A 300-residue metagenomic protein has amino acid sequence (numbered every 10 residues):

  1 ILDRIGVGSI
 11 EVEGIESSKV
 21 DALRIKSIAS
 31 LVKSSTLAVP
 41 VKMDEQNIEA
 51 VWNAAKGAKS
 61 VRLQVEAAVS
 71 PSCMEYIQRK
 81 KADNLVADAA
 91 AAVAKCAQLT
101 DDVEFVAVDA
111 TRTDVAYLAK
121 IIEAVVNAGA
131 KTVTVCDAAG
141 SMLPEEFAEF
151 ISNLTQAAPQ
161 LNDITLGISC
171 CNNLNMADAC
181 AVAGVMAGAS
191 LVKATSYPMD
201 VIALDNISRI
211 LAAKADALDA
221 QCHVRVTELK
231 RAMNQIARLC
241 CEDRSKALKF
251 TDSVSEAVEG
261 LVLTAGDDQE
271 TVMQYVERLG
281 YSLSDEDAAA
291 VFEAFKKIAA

Functional and structural regions predicted by a protein language model:
I1-D3, R209, A215-A300: A mid-to-C-terminal "edge-of-domain" accessory segment
I1-I10, I25-L31, E45-L166, N175 (+1 more regions): Alpha/beta enzyme core
V12, V106, V135, A194 (+3 more regions): Residue-level detector of family-conserved "landmark" positions at structurally sensitive sites
K19-L23, Q46, D83-A87, T113-A116 (+10 more regions): Conserved active-site and cofactor/substrate-binding residues in soluble primary-metabolism enzymes
T36-V41: A glycine-rich helix N-cap at a beta->alpha junction
K42-E45, C241: Short beta->alpha connector loops
A139-D252: Catalytic alpha/beta core domains of metabolic enzymes, predominantly
